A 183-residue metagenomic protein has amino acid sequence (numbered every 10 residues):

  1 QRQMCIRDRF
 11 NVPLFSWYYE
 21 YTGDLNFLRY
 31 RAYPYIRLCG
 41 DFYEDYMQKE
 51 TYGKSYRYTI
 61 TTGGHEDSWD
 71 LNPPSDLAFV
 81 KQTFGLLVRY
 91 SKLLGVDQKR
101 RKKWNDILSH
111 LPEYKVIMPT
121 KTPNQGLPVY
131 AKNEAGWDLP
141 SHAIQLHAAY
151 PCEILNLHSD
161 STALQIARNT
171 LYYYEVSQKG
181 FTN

Functional and structural regions predicted by a protein language model:
R2-I6: Short, small-residue-biased leader/transition segments that mark boundaries at the very start of proteins
R7-S16, S75-L86, S141-E153, F181-N183: Well-ordered alpha-helical segments within folded domains of soluble proteins
W17-T22, F27, A32-Y33, L38-K49 (+5 more regions): Non-catalytic carbohydrate-binding regions of carbohydrate-active enzymes
L38-L93: Acidic/histidine-rich catalytic neighborhood
T59-H65, Q82-L87, Q125-Y130, Q145-H147 (+1 more regions): Short acidic (Asp/Glu) and glycine-rich catalytic loops that position anionic groups and cofactors
T62-E66, K115, E153-L155: Short, flexible loop/turn elements at secondary-structure junctions
D70-L77, L94-D97, W137-H142, V176: Hydrophobic alpha-helical scaffolding
S75-K115, P119: Polar, glycine-rich mid-to-C-terminal structural blocks that act as macromolecule-binding/assembly scaffolds
